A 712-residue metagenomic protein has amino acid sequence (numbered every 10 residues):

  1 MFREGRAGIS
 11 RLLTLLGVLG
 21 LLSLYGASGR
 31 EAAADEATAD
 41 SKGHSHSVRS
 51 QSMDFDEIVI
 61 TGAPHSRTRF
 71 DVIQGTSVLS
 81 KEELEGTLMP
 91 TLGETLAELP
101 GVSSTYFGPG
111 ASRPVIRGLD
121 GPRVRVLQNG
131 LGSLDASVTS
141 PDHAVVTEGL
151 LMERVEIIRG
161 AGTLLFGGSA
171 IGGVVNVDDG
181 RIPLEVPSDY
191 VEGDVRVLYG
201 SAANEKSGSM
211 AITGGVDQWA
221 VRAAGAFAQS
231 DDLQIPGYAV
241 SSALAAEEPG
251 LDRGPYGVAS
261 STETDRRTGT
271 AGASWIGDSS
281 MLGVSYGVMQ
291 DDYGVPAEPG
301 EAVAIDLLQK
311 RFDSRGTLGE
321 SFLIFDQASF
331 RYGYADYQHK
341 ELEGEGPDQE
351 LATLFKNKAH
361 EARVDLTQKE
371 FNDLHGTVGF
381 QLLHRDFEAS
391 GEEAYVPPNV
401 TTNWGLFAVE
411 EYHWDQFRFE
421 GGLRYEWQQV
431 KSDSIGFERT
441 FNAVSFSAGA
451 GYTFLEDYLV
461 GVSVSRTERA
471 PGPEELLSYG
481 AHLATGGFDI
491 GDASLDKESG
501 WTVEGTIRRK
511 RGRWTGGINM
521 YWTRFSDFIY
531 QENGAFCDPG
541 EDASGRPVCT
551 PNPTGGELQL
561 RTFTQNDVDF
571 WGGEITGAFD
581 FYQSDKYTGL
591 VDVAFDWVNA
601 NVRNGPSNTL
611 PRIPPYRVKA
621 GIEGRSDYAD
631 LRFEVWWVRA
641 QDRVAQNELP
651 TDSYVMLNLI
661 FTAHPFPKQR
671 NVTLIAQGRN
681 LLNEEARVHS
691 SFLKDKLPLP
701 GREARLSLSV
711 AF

Functional and structural regions predicted by a protein language model:
V18, S274-D278, F312-G319, Q327 (+6 more regions): Conserved C-terminal beta-signal and adjacent last beta-strands/turns of outer-membrane beta-barrel proteins
G132-A161: Short acidic/polar hinge/loop motifs at secondary-structure boundaries that mediate gating or recognition
L151-R154, R159, L164-L244, T264-R267 (+1 more regions): Outer-membrane beta-barrel translocator/receptor signature
S201-Q229, S241-D292, L308-E320, E370-L374 (+5 more regions): Transmembrane beta-barrel wall of Gram-negative outer-membrane proteins
S261, T353-L366, G405, L495-D496 (+4 more regions): Outer membrane beta-barrel strand-and-loop segments of large Gram-negative receptors, especially TonB-dependent
R266, S279-A328, Y334-A359, E392-E393 (+2 more regions): Flexible loop and strand-edge segments within Gram-negative outer membrane beta-barrel domains
Q290, D336-Q338, W427-S434, E438 (+6 more regions): Surface-exposed extracellular loop regions of Gram-negative outer-membrane beta-barrel proteins, predominantly
L374-G376, Q416-F419, Y521-F525, A543-Q641: Gram-negative outer-membrane beta-barrel transporters
